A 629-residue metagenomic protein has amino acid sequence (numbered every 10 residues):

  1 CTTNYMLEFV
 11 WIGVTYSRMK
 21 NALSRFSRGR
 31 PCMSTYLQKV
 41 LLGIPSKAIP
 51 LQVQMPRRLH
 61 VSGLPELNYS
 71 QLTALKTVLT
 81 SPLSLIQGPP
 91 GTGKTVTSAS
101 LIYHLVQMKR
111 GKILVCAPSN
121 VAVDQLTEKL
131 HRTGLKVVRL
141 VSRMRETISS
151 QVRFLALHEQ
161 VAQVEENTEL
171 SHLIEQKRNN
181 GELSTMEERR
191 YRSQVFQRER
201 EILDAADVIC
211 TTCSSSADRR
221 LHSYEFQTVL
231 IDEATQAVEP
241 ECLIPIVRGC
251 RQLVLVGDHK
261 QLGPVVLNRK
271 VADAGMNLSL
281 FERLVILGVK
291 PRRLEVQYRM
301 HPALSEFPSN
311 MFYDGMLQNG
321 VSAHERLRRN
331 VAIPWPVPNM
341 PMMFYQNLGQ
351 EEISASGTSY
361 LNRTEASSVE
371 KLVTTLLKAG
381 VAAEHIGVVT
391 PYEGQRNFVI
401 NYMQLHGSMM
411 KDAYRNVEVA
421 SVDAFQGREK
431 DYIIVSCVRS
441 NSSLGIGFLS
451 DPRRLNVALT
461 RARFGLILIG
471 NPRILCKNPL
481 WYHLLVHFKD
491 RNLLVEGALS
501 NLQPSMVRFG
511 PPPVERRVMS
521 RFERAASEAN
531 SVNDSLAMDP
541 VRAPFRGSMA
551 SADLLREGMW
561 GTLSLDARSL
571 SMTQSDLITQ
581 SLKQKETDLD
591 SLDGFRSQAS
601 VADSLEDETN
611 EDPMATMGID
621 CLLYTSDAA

Functional and structural regions predicted by a protein language model:
C1-T73, E128, R132, I148-Q176: Pre-ATPase regulatory/linker segments immediately N-terminal to the P-loop/RecA-like helicase/translocase core
L75-S81: Phosphate-binding P-loop
S81-I86, G111: Pre-Walker A (Motif I) flank of P-loop NTPase domains
T95-M108: Walker A/P-loop NTP-binding motif
M108-G111, S119, S214-I578, L582-E586 (+2 more regions): Conserved helicase motor core of SF1/SF2 NTP-dependent helicases
V115-E128: Conserved Walker A/P-loop ATP-binding site and its immediately adjacent core in helicase/helicase-like ATPase domains
S150-F226: Conserved helicase NTPase catalytic core signature
Y624-A629: Conserved small/polar residues in nucleotide/adenosyl-binding loops
